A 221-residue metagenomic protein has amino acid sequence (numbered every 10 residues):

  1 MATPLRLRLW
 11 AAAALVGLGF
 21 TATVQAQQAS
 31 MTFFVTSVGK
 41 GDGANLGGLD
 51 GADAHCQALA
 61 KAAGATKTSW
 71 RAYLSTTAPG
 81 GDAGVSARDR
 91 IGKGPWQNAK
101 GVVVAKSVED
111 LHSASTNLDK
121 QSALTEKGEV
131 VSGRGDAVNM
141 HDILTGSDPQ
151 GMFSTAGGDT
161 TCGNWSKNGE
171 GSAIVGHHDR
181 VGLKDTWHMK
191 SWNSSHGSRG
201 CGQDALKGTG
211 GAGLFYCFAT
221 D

Functional and structural regions predicted by a protein language model:
M1-A11, A22: Bacterial N-terminal signal peptides that target proteins for export
V16-Q25: C-terminal segment of classical bacterial N-terminal signal peptides
V24-D221: Secreted/extracellular ectodomain signature
